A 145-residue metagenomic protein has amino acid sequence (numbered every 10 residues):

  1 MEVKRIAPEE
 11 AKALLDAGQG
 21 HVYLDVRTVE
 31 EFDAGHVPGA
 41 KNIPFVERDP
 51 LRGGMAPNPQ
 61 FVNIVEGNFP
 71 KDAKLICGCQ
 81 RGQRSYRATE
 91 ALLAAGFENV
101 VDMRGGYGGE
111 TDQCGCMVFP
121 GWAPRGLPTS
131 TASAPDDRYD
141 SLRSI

Functional and structural regions predicted by a protein language model:
M1-V22, V29-K74, S85-I145: Rhodanese-like catalytic fold shared by cysteine-dependent sulfurtransferases and DSP/PTP-type phosphatases
C77-G78: Short, surface-exposed ligand- or partner-binding patches at beta-edge/loop junctions that are enriched in aromatics
